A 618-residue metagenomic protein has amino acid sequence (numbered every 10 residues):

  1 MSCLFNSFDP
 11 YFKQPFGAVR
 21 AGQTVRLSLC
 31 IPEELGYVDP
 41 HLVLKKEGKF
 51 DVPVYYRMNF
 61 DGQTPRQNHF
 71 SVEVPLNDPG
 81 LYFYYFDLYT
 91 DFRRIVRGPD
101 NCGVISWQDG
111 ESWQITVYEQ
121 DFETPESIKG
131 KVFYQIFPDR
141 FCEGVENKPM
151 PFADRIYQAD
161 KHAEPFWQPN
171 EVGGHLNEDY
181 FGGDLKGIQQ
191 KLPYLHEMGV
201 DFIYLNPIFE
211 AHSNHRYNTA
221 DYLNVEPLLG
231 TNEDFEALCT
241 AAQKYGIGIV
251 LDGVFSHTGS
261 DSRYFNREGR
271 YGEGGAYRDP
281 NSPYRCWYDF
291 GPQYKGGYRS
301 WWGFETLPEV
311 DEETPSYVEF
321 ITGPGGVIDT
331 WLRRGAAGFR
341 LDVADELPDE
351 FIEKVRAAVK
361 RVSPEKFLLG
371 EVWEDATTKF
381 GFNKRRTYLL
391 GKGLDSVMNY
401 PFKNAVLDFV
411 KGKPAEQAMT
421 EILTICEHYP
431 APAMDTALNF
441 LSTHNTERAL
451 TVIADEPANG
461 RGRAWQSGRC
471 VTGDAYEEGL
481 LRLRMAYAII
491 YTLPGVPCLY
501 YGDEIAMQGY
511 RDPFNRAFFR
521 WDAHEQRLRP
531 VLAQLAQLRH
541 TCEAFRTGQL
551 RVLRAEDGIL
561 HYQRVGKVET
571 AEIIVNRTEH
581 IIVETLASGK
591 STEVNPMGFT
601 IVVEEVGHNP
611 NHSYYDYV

Functional and structural regions predicted by a protein language model:
M1-Y134: Glycan-association/targeting regions that enable binding to alpha-glucans and other polysaccharides
Q14-F16, L553-L586: Carbohydrate-binding surface patches
L29, I136, L195, L205 (+10 more regions): Conserved, mostly hydrophobic/aromatic
I31-E33, S591-V618: C-terminal beta-strand-rich structural cap/linker in extracellular carbohydrate-active enzymes
K131, F137-F202, I208-R334, V355-R361: Substrate-binding/active-site clefts of carbohydrate-active enzymes
V132-Y134, I203-L205, I249-L251, F339 (+4 more regions): Hydrophobic faces of well-ordered beta-strands that scaffold small-molecule active sites in alpha/beta enzyme cores
D139, F382-N383, L438-V471, Y487-E525: Aromatic/acidic polysaccharide-binding cleft in carbohydrate-active enzymes
C239-G248, S256-H257, S262-E273, V327 (+5 more regions): Active-site-proximal helices and loops of the catalytic beta/alpha 8
